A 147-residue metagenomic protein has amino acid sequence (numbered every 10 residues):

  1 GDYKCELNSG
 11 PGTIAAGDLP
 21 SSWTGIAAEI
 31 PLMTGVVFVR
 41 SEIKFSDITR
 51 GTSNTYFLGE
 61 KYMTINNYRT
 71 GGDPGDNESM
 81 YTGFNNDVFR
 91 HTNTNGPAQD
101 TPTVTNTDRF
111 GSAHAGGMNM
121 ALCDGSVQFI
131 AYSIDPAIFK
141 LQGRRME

Functional and structural regions predicted by a protein language model:
G1-E147: Surface-exposed loop/linker segments characteristic of extracytoplasmic
